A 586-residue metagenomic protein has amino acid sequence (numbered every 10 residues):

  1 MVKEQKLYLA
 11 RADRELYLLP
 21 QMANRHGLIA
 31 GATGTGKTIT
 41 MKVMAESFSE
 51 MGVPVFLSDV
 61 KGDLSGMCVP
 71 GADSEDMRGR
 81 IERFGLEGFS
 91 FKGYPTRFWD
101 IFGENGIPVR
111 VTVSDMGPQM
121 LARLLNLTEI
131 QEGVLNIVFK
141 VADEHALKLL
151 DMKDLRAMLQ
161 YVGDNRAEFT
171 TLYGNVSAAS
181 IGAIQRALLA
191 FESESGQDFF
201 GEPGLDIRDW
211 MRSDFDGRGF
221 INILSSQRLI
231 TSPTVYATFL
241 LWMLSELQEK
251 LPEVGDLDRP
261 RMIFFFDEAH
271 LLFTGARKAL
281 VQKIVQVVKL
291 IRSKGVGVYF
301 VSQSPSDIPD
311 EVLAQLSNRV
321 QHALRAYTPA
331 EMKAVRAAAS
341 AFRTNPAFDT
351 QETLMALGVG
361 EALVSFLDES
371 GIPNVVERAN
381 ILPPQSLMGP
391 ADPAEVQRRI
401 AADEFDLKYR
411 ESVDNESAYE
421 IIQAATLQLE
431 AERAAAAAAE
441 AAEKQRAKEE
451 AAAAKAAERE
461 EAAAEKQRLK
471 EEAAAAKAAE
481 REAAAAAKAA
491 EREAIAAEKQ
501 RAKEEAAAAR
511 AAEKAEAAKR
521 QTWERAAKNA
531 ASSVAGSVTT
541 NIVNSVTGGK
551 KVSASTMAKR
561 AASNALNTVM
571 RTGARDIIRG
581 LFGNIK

Functional and structural regions predicted by a protein language model:
M1-E15: N-terminal pre-Walker A segment at the start of P-loop NTPase domains
R11-P20, M211-R212: Pre-Walker A adenine-sensing motif
I29-T33, A276, P305: The conserved Walker
K37: Conserved lysine of the Walker
V43-A45, C68-G88, Q286-I372: Conserved ATP-driven motor cores of ASCE-family P-loop NTPases powering translocation/secretion/packaging/pilus
A45-V55, G62-Q286, V312, A356-L357 (+1 more regions): P-loop NTPase motor domains
P108-S114, L125, T353-E461, E465-E471 (+6 more regions): Conserved P-loop NTPase motor module
W523-V546, A554-F582: Membrane-active amphipathic alpha-helices enriched in small hydrophobic residues
